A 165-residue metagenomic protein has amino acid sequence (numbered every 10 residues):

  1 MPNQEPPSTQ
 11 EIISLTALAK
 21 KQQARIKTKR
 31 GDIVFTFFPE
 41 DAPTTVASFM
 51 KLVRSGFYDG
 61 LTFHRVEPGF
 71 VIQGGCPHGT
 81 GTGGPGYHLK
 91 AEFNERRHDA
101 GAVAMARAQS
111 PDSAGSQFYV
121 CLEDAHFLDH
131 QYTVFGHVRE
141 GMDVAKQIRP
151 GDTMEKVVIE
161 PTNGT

Functional and structural regions predicted by a protein language model:
M1-T165: Cyclophilin-like peptidyl-prolyl cis-trans isomerases
